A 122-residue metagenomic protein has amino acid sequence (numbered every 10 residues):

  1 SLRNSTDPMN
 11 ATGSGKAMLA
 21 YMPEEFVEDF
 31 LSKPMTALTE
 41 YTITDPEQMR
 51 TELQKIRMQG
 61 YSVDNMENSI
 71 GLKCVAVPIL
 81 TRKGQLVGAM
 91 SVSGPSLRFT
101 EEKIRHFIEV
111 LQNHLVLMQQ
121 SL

Functional and structural regions predicted by a protein language model:
S1-A11, A37-I43, T100: Allosteric regulatory "coupling" segments in signal-transduction proteins
S1-L31: Amphipathic alpha-helical effector-binding/dimerization core of metabolite-sensing transcriptional regulators
R3-S5, V27, P34, T39 (+2 more regions): Glycine-rich, flexible loop/turn motifs
A11, Y21, R105-L122: Short, solvent-exposed cationic patches
E24-S32, T42-R57: Short, well-structured alpha-helical segments
F26-A37, L115-L122: Cysteine/selenocysteine-centered motifs that mediate thiol-based redox chemistry or coordinate metal-sulfur cofactors
P46-H114: Extended hydrophobic
